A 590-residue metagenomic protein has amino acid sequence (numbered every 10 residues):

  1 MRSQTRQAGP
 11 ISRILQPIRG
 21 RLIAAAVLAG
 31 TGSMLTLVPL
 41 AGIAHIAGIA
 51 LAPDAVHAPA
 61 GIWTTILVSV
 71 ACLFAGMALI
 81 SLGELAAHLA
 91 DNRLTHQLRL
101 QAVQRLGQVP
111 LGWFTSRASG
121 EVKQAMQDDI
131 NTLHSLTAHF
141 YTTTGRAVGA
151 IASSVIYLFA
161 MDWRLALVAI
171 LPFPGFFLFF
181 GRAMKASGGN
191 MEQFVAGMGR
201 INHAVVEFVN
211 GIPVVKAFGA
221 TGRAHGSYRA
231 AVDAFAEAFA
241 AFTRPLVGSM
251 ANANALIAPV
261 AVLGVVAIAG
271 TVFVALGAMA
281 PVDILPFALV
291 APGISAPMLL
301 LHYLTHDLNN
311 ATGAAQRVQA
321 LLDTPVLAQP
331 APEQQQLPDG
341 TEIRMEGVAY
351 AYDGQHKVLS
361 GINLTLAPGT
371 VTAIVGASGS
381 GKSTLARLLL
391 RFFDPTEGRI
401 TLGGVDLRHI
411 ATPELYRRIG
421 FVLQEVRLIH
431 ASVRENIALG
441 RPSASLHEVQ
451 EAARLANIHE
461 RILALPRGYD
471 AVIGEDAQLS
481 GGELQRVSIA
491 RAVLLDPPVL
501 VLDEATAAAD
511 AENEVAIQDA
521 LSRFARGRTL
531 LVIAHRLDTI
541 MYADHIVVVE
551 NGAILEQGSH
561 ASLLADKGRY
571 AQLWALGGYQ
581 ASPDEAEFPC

Functional and structural regions predicted by a protein language model:
M1-T36, V56-T65, G83, A87 (+7 more regions): Membrane-integrated ABC transporters
R2-S3, N92, L100-Q124, I130 (+5 more regions): Short intracellular "coupling" helices and adjacent cytoplasmic loop segments at the cytosolic face of multi-pass
S12-G20, L111, D128-T137, Y141 (+8 more regions): An intracellular "coupling" helix at the cytosolic face of ABC transporter transmembrane type-1 domains
T31-I46, C72-A78, T142-M184, F242-L285: A hydrophobic transmembrane-helix motif
T36-I43, G48, C72-T115, S119 (+6 more regions): Juxtamembrane helix-loop junctions of ABC transporter transmembrane domains
A220, R244-V247, I294-L321: Cytosolic ends of transmembrane helices, especially the final helix of ABC transmembrane type-1 domains
L327-L337, L563: Pre-NBD coupling/linker segments of ABC/ABC-like ATPases
P338-C590: ABC-type nucleotide-binding domain
